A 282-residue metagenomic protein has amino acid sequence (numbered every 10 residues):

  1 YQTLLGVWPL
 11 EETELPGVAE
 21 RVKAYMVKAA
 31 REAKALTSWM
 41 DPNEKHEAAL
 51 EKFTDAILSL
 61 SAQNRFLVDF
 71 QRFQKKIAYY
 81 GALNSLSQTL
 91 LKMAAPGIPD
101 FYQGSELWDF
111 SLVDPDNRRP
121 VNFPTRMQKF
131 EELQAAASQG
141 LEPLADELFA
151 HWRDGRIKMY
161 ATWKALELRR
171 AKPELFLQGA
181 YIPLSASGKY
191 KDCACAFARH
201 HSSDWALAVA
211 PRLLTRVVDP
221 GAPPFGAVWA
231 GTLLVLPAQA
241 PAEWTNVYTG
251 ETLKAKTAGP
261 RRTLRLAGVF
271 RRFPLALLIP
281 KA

Functional and structural regions predicted by a protein language model:
Y1-A282: Carbohydrate-interacting/catalytic domains
